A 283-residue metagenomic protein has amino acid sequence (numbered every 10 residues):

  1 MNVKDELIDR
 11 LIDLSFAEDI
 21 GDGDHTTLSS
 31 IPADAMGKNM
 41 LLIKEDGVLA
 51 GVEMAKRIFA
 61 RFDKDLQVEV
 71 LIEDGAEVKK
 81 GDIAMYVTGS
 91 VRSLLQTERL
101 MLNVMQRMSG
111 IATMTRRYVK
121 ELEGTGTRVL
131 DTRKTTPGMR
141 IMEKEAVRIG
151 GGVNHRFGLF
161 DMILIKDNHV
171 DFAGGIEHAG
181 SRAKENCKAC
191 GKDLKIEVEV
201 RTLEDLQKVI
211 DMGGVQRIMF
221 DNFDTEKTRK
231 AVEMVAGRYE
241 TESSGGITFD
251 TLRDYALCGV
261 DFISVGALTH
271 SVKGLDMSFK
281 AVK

Functional and structural regions predicted by a protein language model:
M1-M212, R217, E226-M234, Y239 (+2 more regions): Acidic/glycine-rich phosphate/pyrophosphate-binding loops and surrounding catalytic core that coordinate Mg2+
G138-R140, G245-T248: Active-site glycine- and acidic-residue-rich loops that bind and position anionic ligands or nucleotide-like cofactors
F220-D221, T241-I247, V265-A267: Glycine-rich beta-strand-to-loop/alpha-helix junction loops that act as flexible
A267-K283: Short, charged, intrinsically disordered terminal tails
